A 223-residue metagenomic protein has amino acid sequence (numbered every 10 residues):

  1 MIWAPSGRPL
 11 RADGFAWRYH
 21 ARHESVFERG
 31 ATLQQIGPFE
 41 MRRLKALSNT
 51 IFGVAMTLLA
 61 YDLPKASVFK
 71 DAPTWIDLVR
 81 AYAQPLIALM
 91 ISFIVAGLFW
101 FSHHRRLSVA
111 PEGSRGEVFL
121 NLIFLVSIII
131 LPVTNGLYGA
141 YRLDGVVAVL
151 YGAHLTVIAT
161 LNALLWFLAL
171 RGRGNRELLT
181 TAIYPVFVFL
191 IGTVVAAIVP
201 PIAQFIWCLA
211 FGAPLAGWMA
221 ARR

Functional and structural regions predicted by a protein language model:
M1-I2, V26: Short hydrophobic transmembrane-like helices used for membrane targeting/insertion
G7-A12: Short, low-complexity intrinsically disordered segments enriched in A/P/G/S/L with frequent Arg, especially at protein
Y19-R223: Multi-pass alpha-helical transmembrane bundle typical of ion/small-solute transporters and intramembrane aspartyl
